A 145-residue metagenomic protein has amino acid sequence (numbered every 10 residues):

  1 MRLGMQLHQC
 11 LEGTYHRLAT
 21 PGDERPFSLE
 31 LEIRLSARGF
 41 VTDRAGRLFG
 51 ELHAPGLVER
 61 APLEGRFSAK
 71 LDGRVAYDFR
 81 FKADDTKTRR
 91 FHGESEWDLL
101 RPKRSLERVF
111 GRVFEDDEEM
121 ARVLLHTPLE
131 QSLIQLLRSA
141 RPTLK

Functional and structural regions predicted by a protein language model:
M1-K145: Beta-strand-enriched cores of mature, soluble protein domains
